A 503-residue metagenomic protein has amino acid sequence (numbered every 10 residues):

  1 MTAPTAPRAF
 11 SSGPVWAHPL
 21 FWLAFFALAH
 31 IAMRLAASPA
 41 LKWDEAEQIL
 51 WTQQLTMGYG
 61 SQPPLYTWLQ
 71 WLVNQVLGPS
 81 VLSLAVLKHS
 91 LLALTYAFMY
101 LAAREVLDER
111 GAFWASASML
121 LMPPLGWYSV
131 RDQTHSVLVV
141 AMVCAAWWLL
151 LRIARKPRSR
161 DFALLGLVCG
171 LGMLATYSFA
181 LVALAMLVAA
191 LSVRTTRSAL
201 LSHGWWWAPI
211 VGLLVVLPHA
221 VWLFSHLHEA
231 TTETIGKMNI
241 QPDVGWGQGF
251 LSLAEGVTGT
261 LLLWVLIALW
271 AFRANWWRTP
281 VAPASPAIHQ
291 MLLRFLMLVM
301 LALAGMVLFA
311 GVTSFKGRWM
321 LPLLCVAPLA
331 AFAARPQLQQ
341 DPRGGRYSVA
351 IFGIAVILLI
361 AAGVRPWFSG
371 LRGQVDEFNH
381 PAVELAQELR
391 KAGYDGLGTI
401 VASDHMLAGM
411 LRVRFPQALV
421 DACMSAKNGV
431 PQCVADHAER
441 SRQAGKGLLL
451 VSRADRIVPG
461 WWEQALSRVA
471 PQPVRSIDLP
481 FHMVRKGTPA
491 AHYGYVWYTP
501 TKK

Functional and structural regions predicted by a protein language model:
F26, A115-P124, C169, M173: Short helix- or helix-capping micro-motifs that position conserved polar/aromatic residues at function-defining sites
M33-Q48, G58-Q70, G78-L82, L227 (+1 more regions): Extracytoplasmic catalytic/substrate-binding loops of multi-pass membrane glycan-assembly enzymes
L55, P286, G311-Y347: Hydrophobic/aromatic-rich transmembrane helices and adjacent perimembrane loops
V86-L107, A145: Transmembrane-helix motifs of polytopic, lipid-linked glycan transferases
Y128-L138: Short acidic/glycine- and proline-prone juxtamembrane loop motifs at membrane-interface regions of multi-pass membrane
A146-L164: Membrane-interface transmembrane helices that cradle and orient dolichyl/undecaprenyl
A183-A287, V299: Transmembrane-lumen/periplasm boundary regions of multi-pass, lipid-linked membrane glycan transferases
A310-G317, Q339-G396, D404-D421, N428 (+1 more regions): Membrane-proximal, lumen/periplasm-facing interface regions of secretory-pathway glyco- and lipid-modifying enzymes
